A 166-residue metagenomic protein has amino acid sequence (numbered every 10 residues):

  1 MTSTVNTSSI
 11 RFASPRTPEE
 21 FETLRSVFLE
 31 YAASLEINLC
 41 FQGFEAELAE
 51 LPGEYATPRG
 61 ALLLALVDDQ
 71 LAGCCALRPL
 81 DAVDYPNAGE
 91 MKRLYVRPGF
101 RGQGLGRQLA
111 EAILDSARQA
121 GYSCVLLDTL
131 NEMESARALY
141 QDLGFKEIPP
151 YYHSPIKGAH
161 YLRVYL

Functional and structural regions predicted by a protein language model:
M1-I10: Short, low-complexity, intrinsically disordered N-terminal peptides in bacterial proteins
I10-P98, A110-A112, S116, P149-H153 (+1 more regions): Acetyl-CoA-dependent GNAT
N38, A120, D128: Residue-level signal for short amphipathic helical patches enriched in basic/charged and nearby hydrophobic residues
R97-Q103, N131-E132: Active-site acidic-Proline motif in GNAT/NAT acetyltransferases
Q103, Q119-S123: Short coil/turn segments at alpha/beta junctions that flank glycine-rich nucleotide-binding fingerprints
Q103, R107, E111: Residues forming the Rossmann-fold NAD(P)(H) cofactor-binding site
S123-L143, E147-L166: C-terminal "cap" of GNAT-fold acetyltransferases
